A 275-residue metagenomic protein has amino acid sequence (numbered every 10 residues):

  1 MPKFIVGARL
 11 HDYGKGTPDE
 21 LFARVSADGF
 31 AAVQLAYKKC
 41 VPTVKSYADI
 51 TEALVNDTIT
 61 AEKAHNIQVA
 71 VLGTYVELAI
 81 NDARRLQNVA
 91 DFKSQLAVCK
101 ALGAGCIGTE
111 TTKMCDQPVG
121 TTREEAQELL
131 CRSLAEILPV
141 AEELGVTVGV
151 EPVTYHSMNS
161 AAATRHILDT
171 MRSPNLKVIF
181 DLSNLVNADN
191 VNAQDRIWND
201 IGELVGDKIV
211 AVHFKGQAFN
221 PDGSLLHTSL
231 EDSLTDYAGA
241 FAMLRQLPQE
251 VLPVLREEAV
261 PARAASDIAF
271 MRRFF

Functional and structural regions predicted by a protein language model:
M1-G7, Q68-A79, K113-Q117: N-terminal small/glycine-rich loop or linker at the start of catalytic domains across soluble metabolic enzymes
M1-L10, G14-A31, K63, N88 (+2 more regions): Histidine-acidic metal/acid-base catalytic patches
D12-G14, Y37-K39, Y75-L78, T111-D116 (+4 more regions): Active-site-proximal loop/turn and secondary-structure-junction residues that shape catalytic pockets, frequently
D19-E20, N56-D57, K63-H65, L78-F180: Active-site acidic/histidine proton-transfer and metal-coordination neighborhood in alpha/beta enzyme cores
Q34-I59, M114-P118: Glycine-rich, proline-tolerant flexible connector loops at the mouths of alpha/beta enzymes
V41-K45, L78-D82, C115-T121, V186-D189 (+1 more regions): A short acidic, helix-capping loop that chelates divalent metal ions and anchors anionic groups
T43-A48, E125-Q127, L230-E231: A short acidic, glycine-rich active-site loop that binds or catalyzes chemistry on phosphate/adenosine moieties
